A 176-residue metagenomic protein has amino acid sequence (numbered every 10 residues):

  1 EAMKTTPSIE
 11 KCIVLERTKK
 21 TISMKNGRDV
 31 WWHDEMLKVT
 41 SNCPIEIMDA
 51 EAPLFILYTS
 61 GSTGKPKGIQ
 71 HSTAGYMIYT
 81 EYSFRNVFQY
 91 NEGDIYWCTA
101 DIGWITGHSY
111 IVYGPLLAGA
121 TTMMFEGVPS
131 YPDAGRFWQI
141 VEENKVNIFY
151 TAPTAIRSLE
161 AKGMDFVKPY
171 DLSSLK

Functional and structural regions predicted by a protein language model:
E1, K19, E126-S130, V146-K176: Adenylate-forming
A2-I9: A structural motif corresponding to the C-terminal end of an alpha-helix and its immediate exit/capping segment
I9-L15, K19-K20, M24-Y58, K65 (+3 more regions): Conserved pre-ATP/AMP-binding loop-to-beta segment of ANL
T59, Q70: Short functional hotspots where side chains directly engage DNA or cofactors
M77-I95, I105-I148, A161-M164: Conserved AMP-binding/adenylation subdomain of ANL enzymes
D101: Residue(s) in the substrate-gating loop at a strand-loop-helix junction that position the organic substrate next
